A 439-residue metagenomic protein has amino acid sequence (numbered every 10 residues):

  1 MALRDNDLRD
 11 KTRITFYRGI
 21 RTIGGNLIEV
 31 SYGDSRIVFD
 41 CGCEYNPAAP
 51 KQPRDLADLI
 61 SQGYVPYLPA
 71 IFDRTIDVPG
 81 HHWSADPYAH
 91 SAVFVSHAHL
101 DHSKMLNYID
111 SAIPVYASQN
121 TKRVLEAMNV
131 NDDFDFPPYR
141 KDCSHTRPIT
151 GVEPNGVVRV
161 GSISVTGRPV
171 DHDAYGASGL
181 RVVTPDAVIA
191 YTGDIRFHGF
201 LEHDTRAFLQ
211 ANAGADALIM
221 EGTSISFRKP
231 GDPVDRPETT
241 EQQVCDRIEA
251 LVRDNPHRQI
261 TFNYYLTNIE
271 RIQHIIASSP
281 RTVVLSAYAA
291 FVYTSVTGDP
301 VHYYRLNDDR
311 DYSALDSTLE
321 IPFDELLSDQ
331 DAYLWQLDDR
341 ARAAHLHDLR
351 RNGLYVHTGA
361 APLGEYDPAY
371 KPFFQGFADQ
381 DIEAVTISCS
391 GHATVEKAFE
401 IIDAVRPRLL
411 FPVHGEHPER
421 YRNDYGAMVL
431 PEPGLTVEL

Functional and structural regions predicted by a protein language model:
A2-T22, N26-A92, D101-E270, H274: His/Asp/Glu-rich metal-coordinating catalytic cores of metallo-dependent phosphodiesterases/hydrolases acting on
S91, D216, A332-Y333, G353 (+1 more regions): Conserved acidic residues
K104-I109, S178, D204-A207, H274-S278 (+4 more regions): A short acidic, amphipathic alpha-helical/loop segment
A112-P114, D299-N307, L349-V356, I382-E383 (+1 more regions): Active-site regions of enzymes building and remodeling cell-envelope glycoconjugates
I113-R123, I219, T282-F291, V356-G359 (+1 more regions): Short internal beta-strands
D232-A344, D348-R350, V413: Hard-cation-handling environments
A341-D381: Redox- and metal-dependent alpha/beta enzyme cores, enriched for Fe-S-associated oxidoreductases and cofactor-handling
P362, E383-L439: Internal alpha/beta domain cores that form substrate/cofactor-binding pockets in large enzymes and binding proteins
